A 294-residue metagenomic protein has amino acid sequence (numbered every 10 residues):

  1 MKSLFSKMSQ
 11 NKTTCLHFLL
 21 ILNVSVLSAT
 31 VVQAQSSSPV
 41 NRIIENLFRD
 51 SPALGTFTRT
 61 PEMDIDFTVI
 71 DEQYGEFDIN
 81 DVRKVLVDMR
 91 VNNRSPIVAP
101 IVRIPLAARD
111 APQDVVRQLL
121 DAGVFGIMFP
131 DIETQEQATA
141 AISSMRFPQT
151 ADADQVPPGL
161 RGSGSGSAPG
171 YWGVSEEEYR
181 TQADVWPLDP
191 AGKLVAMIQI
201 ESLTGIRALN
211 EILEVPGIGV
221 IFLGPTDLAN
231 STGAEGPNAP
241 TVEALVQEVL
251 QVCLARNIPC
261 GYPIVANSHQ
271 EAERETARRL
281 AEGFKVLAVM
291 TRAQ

Functional and structural regions predicted by a protein language model:
M1-T13: N-terminal secretory signal peptides that target proteins for export/translocation
K2-F5, I21, V32: Compositionally biased, low-complexity segments
K12, S25, E178-Y179: Residue-level detector of solvent-exposed, low-hydrophobicity positions
H17-L27: Bacterial N-terminal signal peptides
L27-A29, G224: Hydrophobic alpha-helical membrane-insertion segments, chiefly the h-region of N-terminal signal peptides
A34-Q294: Expand to "…catalyze enediolate/carbanion chemistry for C-C bond making/breaking, isomerization, decarboxylation
